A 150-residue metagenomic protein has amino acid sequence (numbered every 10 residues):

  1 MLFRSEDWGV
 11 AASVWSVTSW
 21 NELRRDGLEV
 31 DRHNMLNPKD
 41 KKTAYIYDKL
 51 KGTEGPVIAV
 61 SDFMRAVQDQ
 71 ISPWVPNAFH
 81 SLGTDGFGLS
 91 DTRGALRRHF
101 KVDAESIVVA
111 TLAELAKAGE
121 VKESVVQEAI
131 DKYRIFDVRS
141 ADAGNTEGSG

Functional and structural regions predicted by a protein language model:
M1-G150: Thiamine diphosphate
